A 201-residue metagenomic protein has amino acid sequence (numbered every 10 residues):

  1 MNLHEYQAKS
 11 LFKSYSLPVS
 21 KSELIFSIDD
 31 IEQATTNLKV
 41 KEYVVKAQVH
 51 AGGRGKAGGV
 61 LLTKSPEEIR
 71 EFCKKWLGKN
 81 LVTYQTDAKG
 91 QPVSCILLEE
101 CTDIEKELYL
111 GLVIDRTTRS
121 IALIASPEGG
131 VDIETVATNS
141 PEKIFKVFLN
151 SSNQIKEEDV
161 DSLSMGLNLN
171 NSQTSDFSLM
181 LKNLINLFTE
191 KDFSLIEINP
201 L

Functional and structural regions predicted by a protein language model:
M1-K41: A conserved helix-loop-beta module that forms one wall/lid of the active-site cleft in ATP-utilizing catalytic domains
E5-A8, F12, K39-G55, T83-I104 (+3 more regions): ATP-grasp fold ATP-binding core
Q7, K21, E32, G55-K56 (+2 more regions): Expand to "…catalyze enediolate/carbanion chemistry for C-C bond making/breaking, isomerization, decarboxylation
V19-S22, V45-K74, Y109, D132-I133 (+1 more regions): Glycine-rich phosphate-binding loop of ATP-grasp-fold ATP-dependent ligases
I25, V60-S65, V113, I124-S126: Short beta-strand-to-turn element immediately C-terminal to the catalytic PLP-Schiff-base lysine in fold type I
T86-F145: Hydrophobic alpha-helical hairpins/lids featuring a short glycine-rich hinge
A122-S175: ATP-dependent carboxylate/phosphate-activation module, predominantly the ATP-grasp catalytic core and closely related
D159-L201: A long amphipathic alpha-helix within ATP-dependent nucleotide-binding catalytic cores
